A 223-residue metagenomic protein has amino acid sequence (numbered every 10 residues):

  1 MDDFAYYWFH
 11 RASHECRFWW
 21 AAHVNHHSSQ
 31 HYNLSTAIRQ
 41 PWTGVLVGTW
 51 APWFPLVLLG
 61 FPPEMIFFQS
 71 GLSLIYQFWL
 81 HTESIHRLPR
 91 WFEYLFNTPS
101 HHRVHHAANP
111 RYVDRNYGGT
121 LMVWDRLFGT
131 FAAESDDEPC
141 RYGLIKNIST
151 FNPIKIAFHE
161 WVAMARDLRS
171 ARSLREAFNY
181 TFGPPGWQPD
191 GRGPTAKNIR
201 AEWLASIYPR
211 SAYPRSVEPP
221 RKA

Functional and structural regions predicted by a protein language model:
M1-Y142: Membrane-embedded catalytic scaffold of the fatty acid hydroxylase/desaturase
E138-A223: Cytosolic-facing loops and C-terminal tails of multi-pass membrane proteins
